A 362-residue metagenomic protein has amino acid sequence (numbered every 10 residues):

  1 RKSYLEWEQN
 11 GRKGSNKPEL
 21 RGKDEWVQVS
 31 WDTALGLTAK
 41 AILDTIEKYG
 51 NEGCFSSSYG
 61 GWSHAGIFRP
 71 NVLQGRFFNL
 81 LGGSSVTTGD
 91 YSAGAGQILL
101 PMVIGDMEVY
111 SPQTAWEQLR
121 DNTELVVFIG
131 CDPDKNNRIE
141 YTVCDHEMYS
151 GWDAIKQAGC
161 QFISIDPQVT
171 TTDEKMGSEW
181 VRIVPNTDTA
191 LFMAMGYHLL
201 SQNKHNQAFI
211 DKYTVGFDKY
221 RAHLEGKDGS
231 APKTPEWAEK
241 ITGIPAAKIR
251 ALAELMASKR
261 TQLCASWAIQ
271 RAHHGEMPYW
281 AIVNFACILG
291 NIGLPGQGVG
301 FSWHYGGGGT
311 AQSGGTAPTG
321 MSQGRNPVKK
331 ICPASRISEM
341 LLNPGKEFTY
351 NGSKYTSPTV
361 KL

Functional and structural regions predicted by a protein language model:
R1-K204, K361: N-terminal export/assembly segments and adjacent metallocofactor-ligating motifs of anaerobic energy-metabolism
L37, A41-K48, R76-S84, I129 (+11 more regions): Generic, well-ordered alpha-helical scaffold segments in large soluble proteins
Y49-G53, H205-I210, G293-G300: Flexible, glycine/charged-enriched surface loops at secondary-structure junctions
S57-A65, W237-I241, S266-H274, Y305-G307: Conserved short loop/turn motifs at secondary-structure junctions
P70, L119-R120, I155, D173 (+8 more regions): Active-site-proximal structural scaffolding
L119-N122, F128-D132, F217-T242: Conserved thiamine diphosphate
L199-D228: Phosphate/pyrophosphate-binding active-site segments
M256-L362: A glycine-rich, hydrophobic/aromatic-adjacent loop/helix-cap motif
